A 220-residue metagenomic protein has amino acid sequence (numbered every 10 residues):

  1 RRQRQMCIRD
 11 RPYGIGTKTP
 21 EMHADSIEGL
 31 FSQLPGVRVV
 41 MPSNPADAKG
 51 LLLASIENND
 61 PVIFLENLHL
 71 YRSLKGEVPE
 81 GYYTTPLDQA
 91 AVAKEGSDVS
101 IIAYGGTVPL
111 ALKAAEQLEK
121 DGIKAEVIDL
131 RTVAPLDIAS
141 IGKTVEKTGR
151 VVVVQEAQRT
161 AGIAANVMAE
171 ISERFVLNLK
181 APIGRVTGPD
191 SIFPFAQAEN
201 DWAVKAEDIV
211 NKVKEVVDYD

Functional and structural regions predicted by a protein language model:
R1, H23-L30, E170-F175: A glycine- and small-aliphatic-rich helix-loop capping segment at beta-alpha/alpha-beta transitions that lines
R2-I8: Short, small-residue-biased leader/transition segments that mark boundaries at the very start of proteins
R4, V37, V62, A125 (+1 more regions): Short, conserved active-site loop motifs that form the nucleotide-linked donor/cofactor pocket
R9-R11, V39-S43, I63-E66, V127-I128 (+1 more regions): General beta-strand structural signal in soluble alpha/beta enzymes
G16-E80, A206-D220: Structural signature of the thiamine diphosphate
G16-K18, L68-D220: Thiamine diphosphate
